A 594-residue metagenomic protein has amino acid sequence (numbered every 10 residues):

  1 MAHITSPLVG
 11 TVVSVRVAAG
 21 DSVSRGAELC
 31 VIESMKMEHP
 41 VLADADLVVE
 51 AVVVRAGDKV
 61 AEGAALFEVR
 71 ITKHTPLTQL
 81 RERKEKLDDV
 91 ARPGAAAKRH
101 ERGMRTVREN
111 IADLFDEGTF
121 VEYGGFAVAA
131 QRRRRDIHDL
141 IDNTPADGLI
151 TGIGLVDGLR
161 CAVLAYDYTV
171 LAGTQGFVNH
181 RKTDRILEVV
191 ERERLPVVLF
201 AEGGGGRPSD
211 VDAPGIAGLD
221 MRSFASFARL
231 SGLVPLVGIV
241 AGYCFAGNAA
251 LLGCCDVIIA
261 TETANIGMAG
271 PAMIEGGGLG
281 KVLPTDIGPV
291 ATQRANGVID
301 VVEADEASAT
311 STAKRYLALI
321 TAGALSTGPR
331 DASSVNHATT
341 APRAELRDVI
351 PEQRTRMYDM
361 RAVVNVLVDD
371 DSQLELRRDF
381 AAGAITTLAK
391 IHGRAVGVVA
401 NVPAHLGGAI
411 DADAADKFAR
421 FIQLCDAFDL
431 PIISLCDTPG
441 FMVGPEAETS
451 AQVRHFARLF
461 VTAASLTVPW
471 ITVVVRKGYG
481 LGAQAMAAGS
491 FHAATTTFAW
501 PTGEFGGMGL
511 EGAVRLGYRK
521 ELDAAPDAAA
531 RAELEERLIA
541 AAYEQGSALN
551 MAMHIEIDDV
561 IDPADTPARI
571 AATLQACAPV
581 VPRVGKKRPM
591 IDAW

Functional and structural regions predicted by a protein language model:
M1-V12, E28-D46, F227-R229: Short beta-strand-turn/beta-hairpin segments enriched in glycine/proline and small hydrophobics that form edge-strand
P7-L8, V13-S22, A45-D46, E50-R55: Short histidine-centered loop motifs in beta-beta connectors
D21-L42, A61-K73: Short hydrophobic beta/alpha edge segments that flank linear recognition/processing sites
R55-A64, D565-A571: A contiguous, mid-protein "functional segment" used to position or interact with cofactors/ions or partner subunits
T72-W594: Ligand-binding clefts of soluble mixed alpha/beta catalytic domains
